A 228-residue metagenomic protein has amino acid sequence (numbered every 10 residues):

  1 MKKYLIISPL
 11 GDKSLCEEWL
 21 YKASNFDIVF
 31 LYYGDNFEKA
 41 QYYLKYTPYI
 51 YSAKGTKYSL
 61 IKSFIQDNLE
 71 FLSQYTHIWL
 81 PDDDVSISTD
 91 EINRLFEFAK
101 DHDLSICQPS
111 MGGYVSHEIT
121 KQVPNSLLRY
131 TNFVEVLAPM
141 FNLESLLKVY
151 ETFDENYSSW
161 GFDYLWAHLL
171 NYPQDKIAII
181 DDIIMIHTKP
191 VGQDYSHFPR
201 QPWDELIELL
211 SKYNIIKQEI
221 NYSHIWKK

Functional and structural regions predicted by a protein language model:
M1-P9, N156-K228: C-terminal catalytic/acceptor-binding lobe
K2-P9, N25-L31, T47-Y49, S105 (+1 more regions): Hydrophobic beta-strand segments of well-ordered beta-sheets in folded domains
Y4-N25, N36-Q41: Short, well-formed alpha-helical segments that are part of the catalytic scaffolds of diverse glycosyltransferases
W19, F30-T76: Active-site-proximal specificity loops/subdomain of glycosyltransferases
G34-N36, S110-V115, I183-I184: Short beta-alpha junction loops
S73-S86: Short beta-strand-to-loop acidic/aromatic patch adjacent to the donor-nucleotide binding site
H77, S88-Y172: Conserved catalytic core of nucleotide-sugar-dependent glycosyltransferases
L80, I106-S110, I177-D181: A structural signal for short, well-ordered beta-strand segments and their strand-loop junctions that often border
